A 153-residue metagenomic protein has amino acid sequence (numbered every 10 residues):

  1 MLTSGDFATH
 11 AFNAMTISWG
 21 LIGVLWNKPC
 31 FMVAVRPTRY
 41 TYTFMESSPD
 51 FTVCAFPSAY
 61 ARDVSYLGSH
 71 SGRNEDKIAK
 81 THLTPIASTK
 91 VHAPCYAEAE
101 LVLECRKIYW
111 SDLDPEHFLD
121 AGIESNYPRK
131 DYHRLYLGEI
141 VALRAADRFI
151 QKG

Functional and structural regions predicted by a protein language model:
M1-G153: Basic, polyanion-binding surface patches
